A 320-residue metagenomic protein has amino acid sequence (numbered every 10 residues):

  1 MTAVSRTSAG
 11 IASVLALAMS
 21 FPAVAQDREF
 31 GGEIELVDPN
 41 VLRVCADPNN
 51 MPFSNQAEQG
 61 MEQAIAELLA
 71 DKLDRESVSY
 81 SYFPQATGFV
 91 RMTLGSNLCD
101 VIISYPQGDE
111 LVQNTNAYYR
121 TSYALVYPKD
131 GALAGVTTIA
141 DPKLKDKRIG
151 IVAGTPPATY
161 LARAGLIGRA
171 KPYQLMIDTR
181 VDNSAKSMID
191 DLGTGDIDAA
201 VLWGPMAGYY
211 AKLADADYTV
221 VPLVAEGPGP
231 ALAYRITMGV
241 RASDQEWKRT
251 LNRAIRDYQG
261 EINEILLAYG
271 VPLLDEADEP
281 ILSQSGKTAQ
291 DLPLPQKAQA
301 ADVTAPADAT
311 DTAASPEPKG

Functional and structural regions predicted by a protein language model:
G10-S20: Bacterial N-terminal signal peptides
Q26-D27, E35, G60-L73, D130-L133 (+2 more regions): Extended ligand-binding regions for polar small-molecule ligands
Q26-E29, I34, P156-I177, N252-G320: Ligand-binding clefts/hinges and TM-proximal coupling segments of bilobed small-molecule sensing domains
D27-Y105, D109-E110, T179-D182, Y269: Extracytoplasmic small-molecule ligand-binding "clamshell" domains of the periplasmic binding protein/Venus flytrap
D47-P48, R120-A132, K212-I255, P272-Q296: Periplasmic-binding protein-like
P48-P52, Q56-K72, L125-S184, P205-M206: Bilobed "Venus flytrap"/periplasmic-binding protein-like clamshell domains and structurally analogous long
E67, D71, S79-K143, G154 (+2 more regions): Acidic, polar ligand-binding/catalytic clefts
R75-S77, L94-S104, K147-R148, M188 (+3 more regions): Alpha-to-beta junction loops
